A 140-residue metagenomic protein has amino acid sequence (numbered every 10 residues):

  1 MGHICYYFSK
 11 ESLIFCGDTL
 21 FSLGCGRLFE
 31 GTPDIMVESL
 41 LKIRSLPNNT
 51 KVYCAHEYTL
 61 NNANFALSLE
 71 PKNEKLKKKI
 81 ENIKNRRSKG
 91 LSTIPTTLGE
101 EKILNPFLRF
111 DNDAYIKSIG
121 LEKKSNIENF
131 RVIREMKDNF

Functional and structural regions predicted by a protein language model:
M1, Y53-T59: Histidine-centered catalytic micro-motifs
M1-T19, L23-F29, P33-I35: His/Asp/Glu-rich metal-coordinating catalytic cores of metallo-dependent phosphodiesterases/hydrolases acting on
I14-G17, K51-A55: Active-site neighborhood of phospho(di)ester-bond hydrolases with catalytic His/Asp-centered motifs
D18, M36, H56, L98: Divalent metal-coordination and catalytic microenvironments
F21-S22, Y58-L60: Short, catalytically relevant binding-site loops at active-site mouths
T32, M36-S39, T59: Amphipathic alpha-helical interface surfaces
L41-K51, L60-F140: Accessory terminal helices/loops
